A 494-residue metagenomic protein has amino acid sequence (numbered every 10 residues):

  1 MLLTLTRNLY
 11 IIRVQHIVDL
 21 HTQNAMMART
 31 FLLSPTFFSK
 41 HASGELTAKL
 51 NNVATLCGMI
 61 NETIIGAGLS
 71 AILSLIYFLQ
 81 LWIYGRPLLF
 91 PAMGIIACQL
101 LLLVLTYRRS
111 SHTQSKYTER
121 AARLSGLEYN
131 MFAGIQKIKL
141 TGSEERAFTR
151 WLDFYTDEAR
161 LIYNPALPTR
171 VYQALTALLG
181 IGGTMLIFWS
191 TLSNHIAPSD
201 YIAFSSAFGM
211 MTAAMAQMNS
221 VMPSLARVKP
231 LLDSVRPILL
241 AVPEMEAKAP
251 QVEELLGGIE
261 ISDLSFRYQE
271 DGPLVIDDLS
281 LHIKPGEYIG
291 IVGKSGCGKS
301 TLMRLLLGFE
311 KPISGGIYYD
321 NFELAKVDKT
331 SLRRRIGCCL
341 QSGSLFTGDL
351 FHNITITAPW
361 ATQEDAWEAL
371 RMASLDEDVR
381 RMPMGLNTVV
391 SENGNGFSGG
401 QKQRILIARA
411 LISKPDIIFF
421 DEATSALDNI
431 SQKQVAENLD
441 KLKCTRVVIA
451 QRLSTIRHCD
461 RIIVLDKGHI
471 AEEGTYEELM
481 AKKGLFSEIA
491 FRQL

Functional and structural regions predicted by a protein language model:
M1-L2, I64-Y107, Y163-M210: A hydrophobic transmembrane-helix motif
N24, A28-R29, L33-E45, K116-N164 (+1 more regions): Loop segments that connect adjacent transmembrane helices in multi-pass transporters
F31-I76, A133, L161: Juxtamembrane loop-to-helix connectors within ABC transporter transmembrane domains
R120, L124, K139-S143, L167-R170 (+2 more regions): Cytosolic ends of transmembrane helices, especially the final helix of ABC transmembrane type-1 domains
L239-G290, E323-A325, E364, E368 (+2 more regions): Primarily ABC-family ATPase nucleotide-binding module
T301, R334-S342, N353, W360 (+2 more regions): ABC-family ATPase nucleotide-binding domain "signature/switch" substructure
L307: Helix-to-loop junction immediately C-terminal to a conserved catalytic motif
G315-F322, L332: Conserved ABC transporter NBD signature motif
